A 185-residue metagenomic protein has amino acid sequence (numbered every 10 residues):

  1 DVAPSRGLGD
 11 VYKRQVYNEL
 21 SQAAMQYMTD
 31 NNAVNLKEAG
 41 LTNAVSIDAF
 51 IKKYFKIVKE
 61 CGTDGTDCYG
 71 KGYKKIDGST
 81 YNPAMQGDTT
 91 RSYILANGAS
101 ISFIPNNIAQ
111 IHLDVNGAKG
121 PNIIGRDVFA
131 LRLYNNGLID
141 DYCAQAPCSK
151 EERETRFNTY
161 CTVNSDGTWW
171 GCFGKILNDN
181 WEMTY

Functional and structural regions predicted by a protein language model:
D1-V2, N82: Generic structural signal for short, flexible, solvent-exposed coil/loop and linker residues
V2-L8, Y12, L20: Single conserved hydrophobic/aromatic residue that forms the stacking wall/gate of nucleotide- or nucleobase-binding
N18-G40, K56: Alpha-helix exit/C-cap motif
N43-Y185: Intrinsically disordered, low-complexity regions enriched in Pro/Ser/Thr/Gly and acidic residues
